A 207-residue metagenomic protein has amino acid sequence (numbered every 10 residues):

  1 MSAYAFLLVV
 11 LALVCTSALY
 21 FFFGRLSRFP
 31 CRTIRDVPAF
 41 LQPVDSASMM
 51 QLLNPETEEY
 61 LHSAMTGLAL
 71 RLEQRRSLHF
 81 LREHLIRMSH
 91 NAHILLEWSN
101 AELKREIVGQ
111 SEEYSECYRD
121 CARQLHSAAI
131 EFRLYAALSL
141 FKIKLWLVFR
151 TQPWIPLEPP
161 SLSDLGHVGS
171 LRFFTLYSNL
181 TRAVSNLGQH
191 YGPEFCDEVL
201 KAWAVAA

Functional and structural regions predicted by a protein language model:
M1-P38: N-terminal signal-anchor transmembrane alpha helix of single-pass membrane proteins, serving as the membrane-anchoring
F6, F21-F23, F29, F40 (+6 more regions): Phenylalanine-focused residue identity feature
C31-L103, I107: Membrane-proximal, non-transmembrane interface segments of integral membrane proteins
N100-A207: Cytosol-/stroma-facing membrane-proximal "stalk/adaptor" domains immediately downstream of transmembrane anchors
